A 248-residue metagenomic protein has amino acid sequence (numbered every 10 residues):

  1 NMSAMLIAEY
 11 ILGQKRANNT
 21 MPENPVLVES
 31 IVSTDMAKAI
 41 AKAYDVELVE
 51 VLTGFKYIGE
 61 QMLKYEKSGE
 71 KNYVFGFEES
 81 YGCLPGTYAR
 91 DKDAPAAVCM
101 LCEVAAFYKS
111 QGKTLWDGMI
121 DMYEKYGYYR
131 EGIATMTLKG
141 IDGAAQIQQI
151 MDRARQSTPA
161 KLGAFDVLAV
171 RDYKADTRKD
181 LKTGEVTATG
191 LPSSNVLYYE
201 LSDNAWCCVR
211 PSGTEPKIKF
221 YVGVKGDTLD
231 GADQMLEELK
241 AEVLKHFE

Functional and structural regions predicted by a protein language model:
N1-M2, G13: Hydrophobic, small-residue-rich alpha-helical packing segments that form membrane-like cores
L6, Q14, N18-R210, K219 (+2 more regions): Phosphate-binding and adjacent anionic-ligand microenvironments
Y10: Active-site activation/catalytic loop segments of kinase-like enzymes and analogous catalytic loops in related
G213-E215: A generic beta-sheet turn/junction motif
G223: Active-site beta-strand/loop architecture of penicillin-binding DD-peptidases
